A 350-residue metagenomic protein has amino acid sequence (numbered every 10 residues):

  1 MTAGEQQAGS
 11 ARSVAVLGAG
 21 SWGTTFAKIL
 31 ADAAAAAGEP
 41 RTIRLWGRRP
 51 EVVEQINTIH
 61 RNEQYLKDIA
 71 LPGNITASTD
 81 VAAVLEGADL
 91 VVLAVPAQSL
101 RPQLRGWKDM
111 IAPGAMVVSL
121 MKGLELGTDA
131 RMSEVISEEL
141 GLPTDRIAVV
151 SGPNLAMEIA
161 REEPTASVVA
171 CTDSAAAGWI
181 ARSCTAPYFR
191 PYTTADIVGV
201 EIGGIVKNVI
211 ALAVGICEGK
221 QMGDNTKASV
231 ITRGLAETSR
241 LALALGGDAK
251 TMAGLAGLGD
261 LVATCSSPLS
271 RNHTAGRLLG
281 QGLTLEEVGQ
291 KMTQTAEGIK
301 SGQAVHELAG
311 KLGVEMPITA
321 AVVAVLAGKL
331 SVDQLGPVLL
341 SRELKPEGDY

Functional and structural regions predicted by a protein language model:
T2-I69, I75-T79, G106: NAD(P)+-binding Rossmann beta1-loop-alpha1 motif at the extreme N-terminus of oxidoreductases
E39, I69-T76, P143-D145, P187-F189 (+1 more regions): A short helix-to-beta-strand connector/capping loop
L71-E86, L90-P164, I180-R182: Rossmann-like NAD(P)(H) cofactor-binding subdomain of soluble oxidoreductases
S99, M110, V135, E139-R146 (+2 more regions): Internal alpha-helical scaffold of NAD(P)-dependent oxidoreductase catalytic cores
S119, D145-S151, P191-A195, A253-G254 (+1 more regions): General beta-strand structural signal in soluble alpha/beta enzymes
V214-E218, L243-A253, G257, L261-Y350: NAD(P)-dependent Rossmann-like dehydrogenase/reductase catalytic/cofactor-binding core
